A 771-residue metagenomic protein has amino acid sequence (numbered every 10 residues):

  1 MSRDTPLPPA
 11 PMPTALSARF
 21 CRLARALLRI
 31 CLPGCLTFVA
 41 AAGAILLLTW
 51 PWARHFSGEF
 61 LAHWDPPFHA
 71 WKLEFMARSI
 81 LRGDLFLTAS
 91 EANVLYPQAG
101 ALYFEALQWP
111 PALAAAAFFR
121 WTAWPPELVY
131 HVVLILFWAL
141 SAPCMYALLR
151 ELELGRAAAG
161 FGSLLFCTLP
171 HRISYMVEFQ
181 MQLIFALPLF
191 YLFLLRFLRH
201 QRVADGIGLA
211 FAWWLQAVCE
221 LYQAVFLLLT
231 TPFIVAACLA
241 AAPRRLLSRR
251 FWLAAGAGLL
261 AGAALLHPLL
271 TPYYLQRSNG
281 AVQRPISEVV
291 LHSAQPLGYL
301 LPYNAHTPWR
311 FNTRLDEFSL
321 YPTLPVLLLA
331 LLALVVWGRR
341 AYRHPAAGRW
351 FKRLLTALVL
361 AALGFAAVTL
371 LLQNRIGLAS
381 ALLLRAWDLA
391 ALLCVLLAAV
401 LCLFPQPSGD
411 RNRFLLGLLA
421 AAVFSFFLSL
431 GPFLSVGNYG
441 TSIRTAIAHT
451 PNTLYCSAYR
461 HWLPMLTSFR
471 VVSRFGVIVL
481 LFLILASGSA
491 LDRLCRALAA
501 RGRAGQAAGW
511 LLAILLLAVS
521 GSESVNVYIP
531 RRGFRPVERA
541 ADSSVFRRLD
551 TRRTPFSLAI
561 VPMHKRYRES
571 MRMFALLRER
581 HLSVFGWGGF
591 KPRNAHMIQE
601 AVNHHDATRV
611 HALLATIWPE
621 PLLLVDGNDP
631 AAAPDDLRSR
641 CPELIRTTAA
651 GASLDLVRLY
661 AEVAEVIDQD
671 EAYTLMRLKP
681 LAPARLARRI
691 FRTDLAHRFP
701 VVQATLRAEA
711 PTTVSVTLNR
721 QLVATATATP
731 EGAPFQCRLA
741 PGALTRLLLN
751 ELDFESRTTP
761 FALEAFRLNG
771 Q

Functional and structural regions predicted by a protein language model:
R19-R22, R196-L198, L227-L260, W337-A346 (+1 more regions): Perimembrane helix-loop-helix junctions
P33-A42, F211-A212, L246-L270, R284-L291 (+3 more regions): Hydrophobic alpha-helical membrane-interfacial segments at the cytosolic entry of transmembrane helices
A41-L47, V133-L152, R156-A240, G258-L269 (+1 more regions): Membrane-embedded helix bundles of polyisoprenyl
A44-S141, L169-I184, V290-T307, V436 (+2 more regions): Membrane-interface coil-to-helix junctions
H63-F68, E74-M76, L266-R340, F351 (+4 more regions): Periplasmic/ER-lumenal interhelical loops and adjacent helix-loop junctions in multi-pass membrane proteins
A236, A242, T323-K352, T356-L363 (+4 more regions): Hydrophobic, aromatic-rich transmembrane alpha-helices and their immediate juxtamembrane boundary segments
A255-L260, V359-L360, L485, L491-S524: Signature aromatic-anchored transmembrane alpha helix within multi-pass, membrane-resident enzymes that catalyze glycan
P285, A518-A682: Extracytoplasmic
